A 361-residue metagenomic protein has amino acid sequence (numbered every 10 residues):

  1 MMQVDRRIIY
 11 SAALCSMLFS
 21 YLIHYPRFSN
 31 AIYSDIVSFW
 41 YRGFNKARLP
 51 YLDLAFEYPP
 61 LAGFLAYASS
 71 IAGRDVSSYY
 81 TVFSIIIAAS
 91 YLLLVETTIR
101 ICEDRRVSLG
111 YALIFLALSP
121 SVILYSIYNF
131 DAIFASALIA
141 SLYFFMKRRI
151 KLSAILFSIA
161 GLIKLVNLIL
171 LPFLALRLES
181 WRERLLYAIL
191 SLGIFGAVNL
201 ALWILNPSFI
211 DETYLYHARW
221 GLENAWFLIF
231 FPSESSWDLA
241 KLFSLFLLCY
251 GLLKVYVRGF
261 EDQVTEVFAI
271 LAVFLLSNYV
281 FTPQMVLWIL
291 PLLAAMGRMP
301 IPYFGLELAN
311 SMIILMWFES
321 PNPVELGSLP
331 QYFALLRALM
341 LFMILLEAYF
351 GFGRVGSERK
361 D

Functional and structural regions predicted by a protein language model:
M2-E212, W237-D361: Multi-pass membrane glycosyltransferase architecture that uses lipid-linked
L49-P50, G221-F231: Extracytosolic (periplasmic/ER-lumenal) interhelical loops and adjacent juxtamembrane/interface segments of multi-pass
Y216-A218: Intrinsically disordered, low-complexity regulatory segments in eukaryotic proteins
